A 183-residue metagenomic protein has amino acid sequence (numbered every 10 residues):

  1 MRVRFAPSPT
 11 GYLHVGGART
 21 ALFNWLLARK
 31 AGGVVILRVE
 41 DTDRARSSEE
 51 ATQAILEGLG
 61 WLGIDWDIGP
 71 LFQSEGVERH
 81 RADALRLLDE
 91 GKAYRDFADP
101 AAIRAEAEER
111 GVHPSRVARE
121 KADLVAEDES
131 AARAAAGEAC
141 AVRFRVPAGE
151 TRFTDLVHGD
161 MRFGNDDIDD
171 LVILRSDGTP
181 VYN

Functional and structural regions predicted by a protein language model:
M1-V112, D170, D177: N-terminal Rossmann-like or analogous alpha/beta NTP/dinucleotide-binding catalytic cores that position adenine
R95, D99-N183: Active-site cores that bind ATP or allylic diphosphates and position pyrophosphate for catalysis
